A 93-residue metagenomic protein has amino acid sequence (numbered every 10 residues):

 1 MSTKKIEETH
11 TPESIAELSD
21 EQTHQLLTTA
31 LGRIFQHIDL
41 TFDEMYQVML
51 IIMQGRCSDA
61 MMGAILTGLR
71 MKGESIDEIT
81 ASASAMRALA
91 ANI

Functional and structural regions predicted by a protein language model:
S2-I93: Acidic, glycine/proline-rich low-complexity segments that act as flexible tails and inter-domain linkers
